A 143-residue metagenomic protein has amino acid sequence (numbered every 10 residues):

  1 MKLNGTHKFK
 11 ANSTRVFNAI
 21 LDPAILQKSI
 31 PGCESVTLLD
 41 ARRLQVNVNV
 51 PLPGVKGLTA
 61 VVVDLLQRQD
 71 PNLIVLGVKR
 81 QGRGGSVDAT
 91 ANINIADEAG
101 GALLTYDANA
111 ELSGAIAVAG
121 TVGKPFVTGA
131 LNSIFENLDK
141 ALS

Functional and structural regions predicted by a protein language model:
M1-R43, N47: Hydrophobic ligand-binding cavity/cleft-lining segments
N4, L58-V62, S86-A91: Short, surface-exposed coil-to-beta transition loops
F9, L52-G54, Q69, G82 (+1 more regions): A generic beta-sheet turn/junction motif
V16-I20, L26, L65, Y106 (+1 more regions): Hydrophobic pocket/interface hotspot
S35, D64, T90-N94: Short, surface-exposed charged micro-motifs
T37-K79: Glycine-rich portal/gate segments that line the openings of hydrophobic small-molecule binding cavities
K79-G129: Beta-strand/loop substructures that line and gate deep hydrophobic ligand-binding cavities in soluble
E136-S143: Short, highly charged C-terminal tails/helix-capping segments
